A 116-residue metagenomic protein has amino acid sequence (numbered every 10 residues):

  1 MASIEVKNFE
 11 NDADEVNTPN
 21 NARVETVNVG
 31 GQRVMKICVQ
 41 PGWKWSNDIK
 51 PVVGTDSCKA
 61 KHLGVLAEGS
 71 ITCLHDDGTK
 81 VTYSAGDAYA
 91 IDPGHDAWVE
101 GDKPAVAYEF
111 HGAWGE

Functional and structural regions predicted by a protein language model:
M1-C38, S46: A short, N-terminal "cap"/entry segment at the start of jelly-roll beta-barrel domains of the cupin/DSBH fold
E10, P41-W43, G112-E116: Glyoxalase I/VOC metalloenzyme domain signal
G30-M35, P41, H62, A67-G69 (+1 more regions): A generic structural signal for short beta-strands and their flanking turns/coil linkers
K36-S57, K80: Conserved short histidine dyad/triad with adjacent acidic residue
K44-W45, G69-L74, A97: Short beta-strand segments in beta-sandwich/barrel cores
P51-D77: Glycine- and acidic-residue-biased ligand/ion/polar-headgroup-sensing regions
H75-G94: Short acidic-glycine-tyrosine-enriched beta hairpin
D92-E116: Ligand-binding loop in jelly-roll beta-barrel domains
